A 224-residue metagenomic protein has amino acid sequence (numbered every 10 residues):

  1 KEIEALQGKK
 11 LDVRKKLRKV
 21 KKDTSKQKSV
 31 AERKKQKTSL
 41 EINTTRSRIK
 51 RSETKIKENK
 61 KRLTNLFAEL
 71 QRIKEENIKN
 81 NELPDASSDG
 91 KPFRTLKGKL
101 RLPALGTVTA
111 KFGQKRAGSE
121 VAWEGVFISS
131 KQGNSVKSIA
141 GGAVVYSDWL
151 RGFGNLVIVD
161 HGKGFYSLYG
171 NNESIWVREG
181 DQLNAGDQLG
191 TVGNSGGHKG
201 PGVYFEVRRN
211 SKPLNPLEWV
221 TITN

Functional and structural regions predicted by a protein language model:
K1-L96: Alpha-helical oligomerization segments with coiled-coil/rod-like character
L100-N224: Catalytic cores of peptidoglycan-degrading enzymes
